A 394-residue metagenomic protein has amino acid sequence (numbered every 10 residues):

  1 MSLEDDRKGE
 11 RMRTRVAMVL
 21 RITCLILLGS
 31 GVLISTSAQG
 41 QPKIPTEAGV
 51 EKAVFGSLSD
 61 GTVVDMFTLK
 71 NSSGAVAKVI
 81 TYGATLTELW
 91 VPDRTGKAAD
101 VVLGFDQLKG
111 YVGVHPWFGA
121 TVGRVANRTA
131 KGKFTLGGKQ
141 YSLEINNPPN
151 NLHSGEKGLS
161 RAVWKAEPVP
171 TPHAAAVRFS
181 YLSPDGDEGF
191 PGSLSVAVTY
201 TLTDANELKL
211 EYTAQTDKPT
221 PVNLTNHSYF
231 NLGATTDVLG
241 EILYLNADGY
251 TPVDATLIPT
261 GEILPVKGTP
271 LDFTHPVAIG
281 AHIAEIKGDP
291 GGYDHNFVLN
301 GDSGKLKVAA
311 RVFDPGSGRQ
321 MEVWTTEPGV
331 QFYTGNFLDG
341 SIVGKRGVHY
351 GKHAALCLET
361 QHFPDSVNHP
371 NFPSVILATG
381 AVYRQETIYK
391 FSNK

Functional and structural regions predicted by a protein language model:
M1-R11: Short, Lys/Arg-enriched N-terminal segments with co-localized hydrophobic residues within the first ~10-30 amino acids
S2-L3, V19, T23, T68: Intrinsic disorder/low-complexity signature
E10-C24: Bacterial N-terminal signal peptides that target proteins for export
R21-I34: Bacterial N-terminal signal peptides
L33-P42: Signal peptide processing junction and immediate N-terminal pro/mature segment of secreted/exported proteins
Q41-A75, T81-K394: An exposed, glycine/acidic-rich loop-and-rim segment of catalytic or binding clefts
